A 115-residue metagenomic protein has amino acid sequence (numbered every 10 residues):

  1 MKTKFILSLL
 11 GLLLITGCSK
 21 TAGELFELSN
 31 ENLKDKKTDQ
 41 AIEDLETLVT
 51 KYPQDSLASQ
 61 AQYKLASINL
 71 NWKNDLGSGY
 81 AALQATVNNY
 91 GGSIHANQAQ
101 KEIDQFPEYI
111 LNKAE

Functional and structural regions predicted by a protein language model:
L14-G17: C-terminal motif of bacterial Sec signal peptides marking the signal peptidase cleavage site
S19-L25: Bacterial lipoprotein signal-peptidase II cleavage site
L25-I68: Post-signal peptide N-terminal segment of mature Sec-exported envelope proteins
L33, S67-L70, D104, E108-L111: Specific register positions within alpha-helical solenoid repeats of the TPR/Sel1-like families, i.e., one
K36, K73-N74: Residue-level detector of the short coil/turn that links helix A to helix B within each tetratricopeptide repeat
A41, S78-G79: Single-residue signature of alpha-solenoid repeat helices
V49-A58, K73, V87-K101: Short solvent-exposed coil/turn linkers within tandem alpha-helical repeat scaffolds
